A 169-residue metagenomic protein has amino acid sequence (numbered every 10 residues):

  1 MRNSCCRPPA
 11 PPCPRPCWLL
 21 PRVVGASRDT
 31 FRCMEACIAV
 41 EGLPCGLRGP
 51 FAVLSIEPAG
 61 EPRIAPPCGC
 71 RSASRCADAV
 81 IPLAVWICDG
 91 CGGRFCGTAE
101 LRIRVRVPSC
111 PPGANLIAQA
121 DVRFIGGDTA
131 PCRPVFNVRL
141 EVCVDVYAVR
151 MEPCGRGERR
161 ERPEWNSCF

Functional and structural regions predicted by a protein language model:
M1-F169: Viral structural modules
